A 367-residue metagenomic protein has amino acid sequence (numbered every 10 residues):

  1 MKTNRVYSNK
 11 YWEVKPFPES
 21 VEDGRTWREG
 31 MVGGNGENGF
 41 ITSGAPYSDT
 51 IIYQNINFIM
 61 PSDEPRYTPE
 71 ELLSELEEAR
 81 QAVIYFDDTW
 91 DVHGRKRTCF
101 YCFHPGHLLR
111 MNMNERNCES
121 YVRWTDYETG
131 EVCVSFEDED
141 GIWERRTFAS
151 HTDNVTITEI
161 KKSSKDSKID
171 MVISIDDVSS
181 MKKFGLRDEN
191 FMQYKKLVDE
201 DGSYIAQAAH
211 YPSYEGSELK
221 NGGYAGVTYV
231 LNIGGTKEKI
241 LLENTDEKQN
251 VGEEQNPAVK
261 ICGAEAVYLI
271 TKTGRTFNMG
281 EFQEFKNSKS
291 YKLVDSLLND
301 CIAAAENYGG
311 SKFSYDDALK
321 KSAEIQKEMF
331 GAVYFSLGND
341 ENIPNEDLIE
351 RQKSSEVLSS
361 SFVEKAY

Functional and structural regions predicted by a protein language model:
M1-Y367: Aromatic-residue-lined binding/catalytic grooves and analogous aromatic/hydrophobic interfacial grooves in multimeric
